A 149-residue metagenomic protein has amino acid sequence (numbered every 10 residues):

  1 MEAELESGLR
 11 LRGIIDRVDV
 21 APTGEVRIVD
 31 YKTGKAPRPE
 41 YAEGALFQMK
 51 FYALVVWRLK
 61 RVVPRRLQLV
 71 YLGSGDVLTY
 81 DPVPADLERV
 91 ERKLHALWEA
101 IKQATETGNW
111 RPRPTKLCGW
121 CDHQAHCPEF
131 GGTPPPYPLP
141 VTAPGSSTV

Functional and structural regions predicted by a protein language model:
M1-V149: RecB-family 4Fe-4S metal-dependent nuclease core
